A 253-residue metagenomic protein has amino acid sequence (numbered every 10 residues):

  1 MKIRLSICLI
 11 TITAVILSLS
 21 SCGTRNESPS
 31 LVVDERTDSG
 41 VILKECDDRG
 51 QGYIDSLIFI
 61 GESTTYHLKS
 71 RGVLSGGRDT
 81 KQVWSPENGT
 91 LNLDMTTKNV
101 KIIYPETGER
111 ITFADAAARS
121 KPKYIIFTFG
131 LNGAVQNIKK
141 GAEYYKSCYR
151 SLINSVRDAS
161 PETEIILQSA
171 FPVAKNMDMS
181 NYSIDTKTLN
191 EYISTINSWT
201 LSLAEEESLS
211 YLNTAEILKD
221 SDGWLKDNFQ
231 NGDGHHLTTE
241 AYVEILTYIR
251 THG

Functional and structural regions predicted by a protein language model:
M1-I60, T64-S70: N-terminal secretory targeting modules
G23-E27, R49-G50, I111-A116, S120 (+3 more regions): Extracellular glycan-modifying ectodomains
Q51, Y104-G108, K139-S147, K187-S194 (+1 more regions): Soluble non-cytosolic domains of exported or imported proteins
Q51-Y144: Conserved SGNH/GDSL esterase-like catalytic core that processes O-acyl groups on lipids and polysaccharides
T128, Q168-S169: Alpha/beta-hydrolase-fold catalytic nucleophile elbow
Y149-N154, N197: Generic structural signal for well-ordered alpha-helices, preferentially at hydrophobic/aromatic core positions
S160-E164: A short helix->loop->beta-strand "cap" motif at the edges of active sites that frequently abuts
V173-G253: Catalytic His-Asp segment of secreted/periplasmic serine-dependent ester chemistry enzymes
